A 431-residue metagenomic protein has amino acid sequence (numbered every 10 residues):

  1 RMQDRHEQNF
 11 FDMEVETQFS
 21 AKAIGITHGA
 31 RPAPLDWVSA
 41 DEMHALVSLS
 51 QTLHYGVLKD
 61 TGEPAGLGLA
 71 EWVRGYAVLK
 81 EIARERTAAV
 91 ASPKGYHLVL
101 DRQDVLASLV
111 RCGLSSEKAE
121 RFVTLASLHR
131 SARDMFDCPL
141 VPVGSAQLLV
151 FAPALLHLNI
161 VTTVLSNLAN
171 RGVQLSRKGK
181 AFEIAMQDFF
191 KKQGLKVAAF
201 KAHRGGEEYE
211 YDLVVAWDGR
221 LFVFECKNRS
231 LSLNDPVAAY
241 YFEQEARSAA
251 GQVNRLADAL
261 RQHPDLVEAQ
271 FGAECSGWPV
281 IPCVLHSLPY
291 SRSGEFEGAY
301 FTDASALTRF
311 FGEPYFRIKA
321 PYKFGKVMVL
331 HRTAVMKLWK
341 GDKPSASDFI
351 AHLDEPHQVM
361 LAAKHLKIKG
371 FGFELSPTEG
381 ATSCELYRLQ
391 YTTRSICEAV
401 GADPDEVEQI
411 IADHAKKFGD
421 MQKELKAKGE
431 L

Functional and structural regions predicted by a protein language model:
R1-R177, I184, D188, R261-C283 (+1 more regions): Acidic, metal-dependent phosphodiester-chemistry machinery of nucleic-acid enzymes
G179, G206-E207, A246-A249: Active-site-proximal structural scaffolding
F189-E207, A216: A short acidic/basic microdomain associated with nuclease active sites
K201-R204, W217, N228, V284-P289: Short, flexible loop/turn elements at secondary-structure junctions
G206-Y209, L231-L233, Y290-R292: Flexible loop/turn segments at secondary-structure boundaries
D212: Cell-envelope/extracellular polymer assembly enzymes that use nucleotide-activated donors
V215-L233: Active-site beta-strand-loop-beta-strand hairpin of nuclease catalytic cores that positions key catalytic residues
N228-L285: Catalytic cores of nucleic-acid endonucleases
